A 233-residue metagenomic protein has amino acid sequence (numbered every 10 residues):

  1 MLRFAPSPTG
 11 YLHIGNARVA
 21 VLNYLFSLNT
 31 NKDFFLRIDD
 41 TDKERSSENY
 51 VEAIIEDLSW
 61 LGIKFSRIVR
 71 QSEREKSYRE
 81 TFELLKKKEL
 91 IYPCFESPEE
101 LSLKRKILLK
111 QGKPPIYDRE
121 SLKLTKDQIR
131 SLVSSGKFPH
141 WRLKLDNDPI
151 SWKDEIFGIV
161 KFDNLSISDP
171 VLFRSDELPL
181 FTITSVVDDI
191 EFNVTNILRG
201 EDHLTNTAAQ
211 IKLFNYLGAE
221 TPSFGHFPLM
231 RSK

Functional and structural regions predicted by a protein language model:
M1-Q111, T205-S223: N-terminal Rossmann-like or analogous alpha/beta NTP/dinucleotide-binding catalytic cores that position adenine
Y92-K233: Active-site cores that bind ATP or allylic diphosphates and position pyrophosphate for catalysis
